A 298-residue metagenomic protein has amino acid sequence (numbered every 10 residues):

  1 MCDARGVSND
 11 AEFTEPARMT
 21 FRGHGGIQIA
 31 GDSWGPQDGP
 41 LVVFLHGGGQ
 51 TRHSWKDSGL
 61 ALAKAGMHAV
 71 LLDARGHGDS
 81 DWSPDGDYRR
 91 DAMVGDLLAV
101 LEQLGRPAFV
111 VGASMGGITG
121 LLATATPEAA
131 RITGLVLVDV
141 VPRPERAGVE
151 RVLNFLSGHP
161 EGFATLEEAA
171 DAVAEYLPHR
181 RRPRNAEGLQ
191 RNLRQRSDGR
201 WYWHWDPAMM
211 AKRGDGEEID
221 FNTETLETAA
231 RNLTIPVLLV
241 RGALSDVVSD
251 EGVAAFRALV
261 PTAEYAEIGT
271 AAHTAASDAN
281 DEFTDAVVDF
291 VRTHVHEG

Functional and structural regions predicted by a protein language model:
M1-V42, K64-M67, G105, T133 (+1 more regions): Alpha/beta-hydrolase fold catalytic core
H24-I27, K56, A63-K64, A74-V111 (+1 more regions): Active-site loop/oxyanion-hole signature of alpha/beta-hydrolase fold enzymes
A30-D79: Conserved HGGG/HGGXW glycine-rich cap/lid loop of the alpha/beta-hydrolase fold
R106-R146: Conserved hydrolase catalytic core segment
A164-G214: Conserved alpha/beta-hydrolase catalytic His-Asp/Glu region
D198-A258: Conserved serine/cysteine hydrolase catalytic core
V260-H273: Catalytic histidine neighborhood in serine/cysteine hydrolases with alpha/beta-hydrolase-type architecture
A271-T284: Catalytic histidine-centered segment of alpha/beta-hydrolase-like enzymes
